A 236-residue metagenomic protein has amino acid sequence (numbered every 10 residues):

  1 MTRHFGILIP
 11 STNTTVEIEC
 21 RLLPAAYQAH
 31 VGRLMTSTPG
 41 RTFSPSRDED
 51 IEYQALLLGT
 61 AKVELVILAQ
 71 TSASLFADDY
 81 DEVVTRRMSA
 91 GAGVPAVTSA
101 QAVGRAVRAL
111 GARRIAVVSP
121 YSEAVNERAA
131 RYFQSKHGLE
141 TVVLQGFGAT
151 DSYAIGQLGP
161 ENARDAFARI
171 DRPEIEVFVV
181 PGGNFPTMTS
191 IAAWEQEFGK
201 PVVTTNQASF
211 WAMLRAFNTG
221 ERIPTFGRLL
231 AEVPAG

Functional and structural regions predicted by a protein language model:
M1-Y53, Y121-G159: N-terminal glycine-rich anion-binding loop in soluble enzyme alpha/beta folds
D48-K62, N162-I175: Short, well-structured alpha-helical segments in soluble
A55-Q101, R105: Glycine/small-residue-rich loop that forms an oxyanion/phosphate-binding "nest" at active or ligand-binding sites
E64-A69, A116-V118, I175-G182: Periplasmic-binding protein-like
V84, G91-T150, L230-A235: Conserved beta-alpha
T85-V107, W194-M213: Short, acidic/small-residue loops that bind anionic groups at enzyme active sites
G146-A154, K200-R222: Short, flexible loop segments at boundaries between secondary-structure elements
R164-W194, S209-F210: Hydrophobic alpha-helical
